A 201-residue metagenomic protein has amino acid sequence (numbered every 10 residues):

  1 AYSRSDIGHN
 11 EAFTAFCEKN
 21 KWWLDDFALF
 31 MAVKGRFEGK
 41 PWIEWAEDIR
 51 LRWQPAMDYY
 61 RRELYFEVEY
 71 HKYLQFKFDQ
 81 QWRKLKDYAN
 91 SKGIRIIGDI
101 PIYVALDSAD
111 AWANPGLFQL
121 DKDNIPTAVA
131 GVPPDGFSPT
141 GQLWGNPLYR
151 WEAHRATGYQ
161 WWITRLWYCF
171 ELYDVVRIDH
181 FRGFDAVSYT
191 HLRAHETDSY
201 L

Functional and structural regions predicted by a protein language model:
A1-H71: Extended, charge-enriched "interface" segments that sit outside catalytic cores
F30, A89, D99, I178: Conserved, mostly hydrophobic/aromatic
E63-F76, Q142-Q160: The substrate-binding groove and active-site-proximal loops of carbohydrate-active enzymes, especially glycoside
F78-Y88, R95: Active-site pocket-lining segments that scaffold enzyme catalytic pockets across diverse folds
I100-S108, R182-F184: Active-site-proximal loop/turn and secondary-structure-junction residues that shape catalytic pockets, frequently
A111-D135, S199: Acidic, His- and aromatic-enriched active-site or binding-groove loops in soluble protein domains that engage sugars
W162-L172: An active-site-proximal structural segment forming one wall of the substrate-binding cleft that immediately precedes
T190-T197: Conserved small/polar residues in nucleotide/adenosyl-binding loops
